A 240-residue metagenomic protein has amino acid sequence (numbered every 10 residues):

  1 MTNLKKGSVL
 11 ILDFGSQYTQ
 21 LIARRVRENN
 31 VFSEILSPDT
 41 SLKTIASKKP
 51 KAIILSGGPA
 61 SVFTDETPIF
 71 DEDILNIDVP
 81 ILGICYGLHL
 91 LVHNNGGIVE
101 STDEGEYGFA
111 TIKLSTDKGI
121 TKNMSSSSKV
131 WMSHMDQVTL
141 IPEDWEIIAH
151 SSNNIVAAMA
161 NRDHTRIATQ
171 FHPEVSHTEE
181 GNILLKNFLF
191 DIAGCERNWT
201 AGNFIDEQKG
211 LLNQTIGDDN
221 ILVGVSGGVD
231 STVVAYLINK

Functional and structural regions predicted by a protein language model:
M1-A52, P59-I77, H93-K240: RNA-binding accessory domains that recognize and position tRNA/RNA substrates
G57, L82: Glycine-rich nucleotide/cofactor/substrate-binding loop typically near the N-terminus or early in the first domain
G83, G87, V92, G227: Gly/Ala-rich beta-loop-alpha elbow adjacent to hydrolase catalytic centers
